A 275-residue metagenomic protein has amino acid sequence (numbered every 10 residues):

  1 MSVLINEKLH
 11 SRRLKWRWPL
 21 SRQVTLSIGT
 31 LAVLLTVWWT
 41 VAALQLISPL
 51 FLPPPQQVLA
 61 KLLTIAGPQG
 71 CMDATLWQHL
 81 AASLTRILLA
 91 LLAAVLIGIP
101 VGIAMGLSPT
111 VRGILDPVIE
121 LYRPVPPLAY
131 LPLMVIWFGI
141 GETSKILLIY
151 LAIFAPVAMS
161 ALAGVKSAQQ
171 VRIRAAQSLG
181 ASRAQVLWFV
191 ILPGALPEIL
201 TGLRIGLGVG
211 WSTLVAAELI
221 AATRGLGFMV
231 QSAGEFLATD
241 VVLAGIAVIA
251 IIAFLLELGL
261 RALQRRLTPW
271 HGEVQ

Functional and structural regions predicted by a protein language model:
M1-A32, L258-Q275: Transmembrane alpha-helical segments of polytopic membrane transport and secretion proteins
L44-L92: Periplasmic/extracellular loop-to-transmembrane helix junction in inner-membrane transport proteins
L59, D73, W77, A81 (+9 more regions): Alpha-helical membrane-protein architecture signal
L89-I119: Transmembrane-helix boundary motif in ABC transporter permease subunits
E120-P156, A163-G164: Generic hydrophobic transmembrane alpha-helix motif, especially the helices
I136, V165, S212-I249, T268-Q275: Glycine-rich helix-loop "coupling/hinge" segments at transmembrane-helix boundaries in multipass transporters
L147, L151, R183-A217, D240 (+4 more regions): Transmembrane alpha-helices
S160-I205, L226: Short cytoplasmic-facing helical segments at TM-TM junctions of multi-pass membrane proteins
